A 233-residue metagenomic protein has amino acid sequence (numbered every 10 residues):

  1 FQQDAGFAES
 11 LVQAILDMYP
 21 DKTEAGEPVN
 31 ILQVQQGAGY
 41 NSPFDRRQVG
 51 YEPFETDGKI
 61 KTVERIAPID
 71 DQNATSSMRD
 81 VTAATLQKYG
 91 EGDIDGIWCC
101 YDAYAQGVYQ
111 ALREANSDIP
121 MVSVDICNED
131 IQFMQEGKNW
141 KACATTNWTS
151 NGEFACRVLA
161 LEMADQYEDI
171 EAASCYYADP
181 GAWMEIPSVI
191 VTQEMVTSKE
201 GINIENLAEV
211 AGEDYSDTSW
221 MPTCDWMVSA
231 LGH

Functional and structural regions predicted by a protein language model:
F1-A5, Q36-Y40, E64-Q72, D93-D95 (+1 more regions): Second-shell loop/turn segments in exported
F1-V29, D45, S76-R79, C127-D130 (+1 more regions): Hydrophobic alpha-helical segments within soluble ligand-binding/sensing domains
A14-A25, P53-D57, V81-Y89, A111-A115 (+4 more regions): Structured segments of extracytoplasmic/periplasmic soluble domains in secreted or envelope-associated proteins
E27-N30, T56-E64, E91-G96, A115-P120 (+1 more regions): Loop/turn elements at helix/coil->beta-strand transitions in domains of secreted/extracellular proteins
P28, V34-A38, F154-H233: Hinge/cleft segment of the Venus flytrap/periplasmic-binding protein
N30-Q33, Y51-T75: Short beta-strand elements in bilobed, periplasmic/extracellular small-molecule ligand-binding domains
Q35-D45, C99-D102: Extracytoplasmic "Venus flytrap"
G50, A67-F133, C156: Hydrophobic alpha-helical
